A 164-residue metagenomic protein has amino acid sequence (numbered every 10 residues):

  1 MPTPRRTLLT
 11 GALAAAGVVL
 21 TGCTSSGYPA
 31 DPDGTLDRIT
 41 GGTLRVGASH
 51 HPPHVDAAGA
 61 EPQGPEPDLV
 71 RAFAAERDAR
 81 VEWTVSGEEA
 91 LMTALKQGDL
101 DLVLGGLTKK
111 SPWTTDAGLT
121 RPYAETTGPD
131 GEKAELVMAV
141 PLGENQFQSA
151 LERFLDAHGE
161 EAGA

Functional and structural regions predicted by a protein language model:
M1-P2: N-terminal secretory signal peptides that target proteins for export/translocation
T7-L9: N-terminal export leaders
A12-L13: Sec-dependent signal peptide hydrophobic core
V19-G22: C-terminal motif of bacterial Sec signal peptides marking the signal peptidase cleavage site
T24, P67-R77, P129-A164: Extended ligand-binding regions for polar small-molecule ligands
S25-D31, D37, T84-N145: Acidic, polar ligand-binding/catalytic clefts
P29-G106: Extracytoplasmic small-molecule ligand-binding "clamshell" domains of the periplasmic binding protein/Venus flytrap
